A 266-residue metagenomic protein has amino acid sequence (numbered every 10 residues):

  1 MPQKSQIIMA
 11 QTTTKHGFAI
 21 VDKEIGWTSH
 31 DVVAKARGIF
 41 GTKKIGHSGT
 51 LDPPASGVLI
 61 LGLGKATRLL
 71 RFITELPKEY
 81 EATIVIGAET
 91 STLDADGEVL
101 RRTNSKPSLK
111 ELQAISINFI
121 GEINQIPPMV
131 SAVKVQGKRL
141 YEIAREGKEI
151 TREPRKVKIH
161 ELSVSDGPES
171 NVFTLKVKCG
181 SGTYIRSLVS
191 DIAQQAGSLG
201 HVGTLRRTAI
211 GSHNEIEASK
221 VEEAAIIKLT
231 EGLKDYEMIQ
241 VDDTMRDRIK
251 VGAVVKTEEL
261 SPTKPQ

Functional and structural regions predicted by a protein language model:
P2-E24, H30-H47, L51, A55-V58 (+5 more regions): Accessory RNA 3′-end/elbow-binding domains used by RNA modification enzymes
F18-I25, M129-G137: ATP-grasp fold ATP-binding core
A36-T42, S56, I60, E149-G197: The conserved catalytic core of RNA pseudouridine synthases
L61, A82, G137, L188 (+1 more regions): Residue-level signal for inorganic ion chemistry
G64-T67, E89: Short, charged/polar surface micro-motifs in flexible loops or helix N-caps
R71-I86, I150-V164: Structural signature of FAD isoalloxazine-binding scaffolds in flavoprotein oxidoreductases
F72-Q125: Acidic, low-complexity central loop/insert segments
S131, V135-H160: Extended alpha-helical targeting/anchoring segments, especially N-terminal organellar/secretory targeting helices
